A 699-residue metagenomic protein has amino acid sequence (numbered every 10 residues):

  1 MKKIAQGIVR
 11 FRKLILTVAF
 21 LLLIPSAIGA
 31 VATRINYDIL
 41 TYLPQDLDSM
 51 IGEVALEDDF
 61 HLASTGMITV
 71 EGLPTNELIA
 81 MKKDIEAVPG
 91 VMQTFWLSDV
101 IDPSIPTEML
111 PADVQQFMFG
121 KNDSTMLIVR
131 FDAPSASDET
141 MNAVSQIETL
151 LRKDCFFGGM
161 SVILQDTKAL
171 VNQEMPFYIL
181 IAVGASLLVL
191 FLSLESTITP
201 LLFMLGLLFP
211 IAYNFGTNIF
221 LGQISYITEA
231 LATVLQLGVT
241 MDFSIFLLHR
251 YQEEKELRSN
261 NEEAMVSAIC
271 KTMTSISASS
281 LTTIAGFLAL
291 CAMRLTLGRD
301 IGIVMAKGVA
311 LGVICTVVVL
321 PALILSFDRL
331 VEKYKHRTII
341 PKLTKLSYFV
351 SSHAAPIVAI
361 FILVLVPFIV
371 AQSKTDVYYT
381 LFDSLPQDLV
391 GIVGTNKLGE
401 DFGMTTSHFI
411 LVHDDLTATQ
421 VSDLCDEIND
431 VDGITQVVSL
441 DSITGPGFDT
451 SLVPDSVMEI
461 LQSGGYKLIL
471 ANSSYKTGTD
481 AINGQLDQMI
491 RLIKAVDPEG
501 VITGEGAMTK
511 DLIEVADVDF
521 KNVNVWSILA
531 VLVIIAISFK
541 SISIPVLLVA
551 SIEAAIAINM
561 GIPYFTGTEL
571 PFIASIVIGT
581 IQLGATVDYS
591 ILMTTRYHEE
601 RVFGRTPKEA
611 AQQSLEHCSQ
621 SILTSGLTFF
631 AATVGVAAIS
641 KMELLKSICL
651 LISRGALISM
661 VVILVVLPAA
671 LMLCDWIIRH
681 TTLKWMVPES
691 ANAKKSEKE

Functional and structural regions predicted by a protein language model:
M1-I35, T41, V91, S135-Y379 (+2 more regions): Membrane-embedded transmembrane helical bundles of large multi-pass transporters/channels
P44-L164, D376-I544, A550-E569: Structured non-transmembrane domains adjacent to transmembrane bundles in polytopic membrane proteins
